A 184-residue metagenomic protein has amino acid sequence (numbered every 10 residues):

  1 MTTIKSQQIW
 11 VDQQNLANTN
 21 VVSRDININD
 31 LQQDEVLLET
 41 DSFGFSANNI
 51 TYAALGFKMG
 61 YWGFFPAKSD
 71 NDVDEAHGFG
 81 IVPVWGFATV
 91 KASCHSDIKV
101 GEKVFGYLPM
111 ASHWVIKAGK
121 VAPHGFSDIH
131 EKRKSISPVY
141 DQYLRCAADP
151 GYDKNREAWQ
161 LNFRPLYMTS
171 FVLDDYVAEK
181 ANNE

Functional and structural regions predicted by a protein language model:
M1-V11: Eukaryotic N-terminal low-complexity, Ser/Thr- and Lys/Arg-rich leader segments that predominantly function as
T2-T3, L16, E75: Exposed regions on extracellular, virion, or secretory-pathway luminal proteins
Q8, N15, S23-R24, L55-K68: N-terminal, Lys/Arg-enriched amphipathic/low-complexity engagement segments that precede the first folded domain
Q13-N49, A54: A short N-terminal beta-strand-loop micro-motif at the entrance of redox/enzyme domains
N18-S23, I98-K103, A122-F126: Short, well-ordered strand-loop elements centered on a beta-strand within folded domains, enriched for acidic residues
N29-G44, F57-V115: Glycine-rich beta-strand-centered segment in the early N-terminal region that forms part of a ligand/cofactor-binding
A53-L55, G119-K120: Short, glycine/charged-enriched secondary-structure capping and boundary segments
F105-N183: NAD(P)H dinucleotide-binding glycine-rich loop of Rossmann-like/cofactor-binding domains, especially the beta1-alpha1
